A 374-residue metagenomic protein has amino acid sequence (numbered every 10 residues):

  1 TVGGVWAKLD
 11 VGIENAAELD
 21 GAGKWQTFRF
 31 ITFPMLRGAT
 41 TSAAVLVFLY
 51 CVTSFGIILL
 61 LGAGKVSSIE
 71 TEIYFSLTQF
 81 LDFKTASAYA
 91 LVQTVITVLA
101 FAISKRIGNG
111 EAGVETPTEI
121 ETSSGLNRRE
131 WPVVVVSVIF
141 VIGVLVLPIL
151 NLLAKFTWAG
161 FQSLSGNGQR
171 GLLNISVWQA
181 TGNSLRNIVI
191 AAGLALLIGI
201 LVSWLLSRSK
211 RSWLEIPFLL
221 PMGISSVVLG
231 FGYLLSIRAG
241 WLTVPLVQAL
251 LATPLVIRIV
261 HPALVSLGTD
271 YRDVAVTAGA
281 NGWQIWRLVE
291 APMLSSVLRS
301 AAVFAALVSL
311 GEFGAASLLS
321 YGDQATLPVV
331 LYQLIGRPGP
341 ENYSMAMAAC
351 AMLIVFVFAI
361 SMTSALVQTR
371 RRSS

Functional and structural regions predicted by a protein language model:
T1-I13, V52-G56, I103, V146-L150 (+8 more regions): Membrane-embedded alpha-helices of multi-pass transport/permease systems
T1-W6, D10-V11, K24-T53, V135-G143 (+6 more regions): Transmembrane alpha-helices
G3-E14, E18, W25-Q26, I57 (+6 more regions): C-terminal transmembrane helix and the adjacent membrane-cytosol boundary/short C-terminal tail of inner/organellar
E14, G38, L126-V136, L201-Y233 (+1 more regions): Cytoplasmic-entry segments and transmembrane alpha-helices of multi-pass inner-membrane transporters
W25, I58-K65, E119-E121, G166 (+5 more regions): Membrane-interfacial helix termini and adjacent extracytoplasmic/periplasmic loops of multi-pass transporters
A39-F55, V98, A102, I188 (+8 more regions): Hydrophobic positions within alpha-helical transmembrane segments of bacterial inner-membrane proteins
I58-V98, K155-I175, L310, A316-L366: Interhelical loop and adjacent transmembrane-helix boundary motif in polytopic membrane transport permeases
T94, V98-F101, S123-N151, S212-F218: N-terminal signal-anchor/first transmembrane alpha helix
